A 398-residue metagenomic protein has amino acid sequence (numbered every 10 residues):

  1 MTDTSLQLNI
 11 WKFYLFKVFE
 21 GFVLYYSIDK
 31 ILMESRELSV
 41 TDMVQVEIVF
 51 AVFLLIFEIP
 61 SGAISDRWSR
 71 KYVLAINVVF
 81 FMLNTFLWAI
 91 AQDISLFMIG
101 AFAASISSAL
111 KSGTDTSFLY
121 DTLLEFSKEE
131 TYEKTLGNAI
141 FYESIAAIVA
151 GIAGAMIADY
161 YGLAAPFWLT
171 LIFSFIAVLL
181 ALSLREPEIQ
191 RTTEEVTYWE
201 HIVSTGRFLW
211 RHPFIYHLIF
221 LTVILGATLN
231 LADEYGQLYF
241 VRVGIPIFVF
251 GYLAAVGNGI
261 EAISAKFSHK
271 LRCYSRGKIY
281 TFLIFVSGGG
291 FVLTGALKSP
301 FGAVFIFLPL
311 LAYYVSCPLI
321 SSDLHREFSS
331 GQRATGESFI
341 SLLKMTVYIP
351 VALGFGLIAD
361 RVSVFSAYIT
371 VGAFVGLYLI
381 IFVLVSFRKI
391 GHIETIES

Functional and structural regions predicted by a protein language model:
M1-Q7, R185-I219: Juxtamembrane intracellular "pre-TM" segments in multi-pass secondary transporters
T2-I56, H212-A255: Helix-loop boundary and gating motifs at the non-cytosolic
V18, N84, S95-K111, F301-S316: Hydrophobic core of transmembrane alpha-helices in multi-pass small-molecule transporters, especially MFS/SLC-type
V46, I59, K71, Y239-S398: C-terminal transmembrane bundle of multi-pass solute transporters/carriers
L55-Q92: Conserved MFS/SLC helix-loop-helix module at the cytosolic interface between two early adjacent transmembrane helices
V79-D93, F97, F285-K298: C-terminal ends and interior cores of transmembrane alpha-helices in multi-pass membrane transporters/permeases
F102-S144: Cytoplasmic helix-loop-helix junction between adjacent transmembrane helices in 12-TM secondary transporters
L163, T170-V196, L384-I396: Helix-loop junctions on the cytosolic side of multi-pass membrane transporters, especially the intracellular loop
